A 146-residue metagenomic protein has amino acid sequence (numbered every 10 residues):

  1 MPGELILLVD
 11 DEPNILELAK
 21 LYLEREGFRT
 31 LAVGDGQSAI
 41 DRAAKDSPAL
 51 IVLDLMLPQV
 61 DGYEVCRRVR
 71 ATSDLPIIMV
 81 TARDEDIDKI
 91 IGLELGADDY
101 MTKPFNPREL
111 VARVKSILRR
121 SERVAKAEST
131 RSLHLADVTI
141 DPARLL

Functional and structural regions predicted by a protein language model:
E4-L7, L118-L146: Short, Lys/Arg-enriched segments at the junction into DNA-binding effector domains of transcriptional regulators
L16, P58, E85, K103: The feature encodes the CheY-like receiver
E17-R25: Charged docking surfaces used in two-component/phosphorelay signaling
G27-D35, R42: Short hydrophobic/Thr-rich beta-strand motif most characteristic of the beta2 strand and flanking loop of CheY-like
D35-S38, D61-E64, V69, D88: Acidic catalytic/metal-coordinating carboxylates
A44-D46, R68-L75, L95: Conserved phosphotransfer cores of two-component systems
D46-V52, L57: Active-site beta3 strand of CheY-like receiver
